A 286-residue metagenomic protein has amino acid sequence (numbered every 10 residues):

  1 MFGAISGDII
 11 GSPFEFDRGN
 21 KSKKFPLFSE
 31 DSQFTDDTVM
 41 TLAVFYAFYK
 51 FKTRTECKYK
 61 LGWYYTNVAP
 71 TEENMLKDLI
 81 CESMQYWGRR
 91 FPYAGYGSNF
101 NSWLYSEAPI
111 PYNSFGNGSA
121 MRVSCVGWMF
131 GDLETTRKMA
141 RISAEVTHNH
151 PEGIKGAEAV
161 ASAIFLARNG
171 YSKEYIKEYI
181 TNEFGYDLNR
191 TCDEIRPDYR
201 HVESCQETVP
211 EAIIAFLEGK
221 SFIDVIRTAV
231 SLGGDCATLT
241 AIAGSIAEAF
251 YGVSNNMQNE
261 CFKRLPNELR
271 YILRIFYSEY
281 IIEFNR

Functional and structural regions predicted by a protein language model:
M1-R286: Structured, active/binding-site neighborhoods that engage oxygen-rich ligands
